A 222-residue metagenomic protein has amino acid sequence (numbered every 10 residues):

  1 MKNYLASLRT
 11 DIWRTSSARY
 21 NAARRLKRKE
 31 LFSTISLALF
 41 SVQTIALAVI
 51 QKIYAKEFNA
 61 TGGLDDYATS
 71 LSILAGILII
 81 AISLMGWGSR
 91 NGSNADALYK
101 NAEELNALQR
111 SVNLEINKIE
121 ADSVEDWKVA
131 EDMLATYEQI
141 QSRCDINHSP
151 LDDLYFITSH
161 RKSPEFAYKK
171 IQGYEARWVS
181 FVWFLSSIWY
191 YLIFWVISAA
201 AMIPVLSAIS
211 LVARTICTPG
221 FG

Functional and structural regions predicted by a protein language model:
M1-L37, W87, G92-I188: Conserved non-transmembrane functional hotspots
K27-S93, A176-F221: Alpha-helical transmembrane segments and their immediate juxtamembrane boundary regions in integral membrane proteins
